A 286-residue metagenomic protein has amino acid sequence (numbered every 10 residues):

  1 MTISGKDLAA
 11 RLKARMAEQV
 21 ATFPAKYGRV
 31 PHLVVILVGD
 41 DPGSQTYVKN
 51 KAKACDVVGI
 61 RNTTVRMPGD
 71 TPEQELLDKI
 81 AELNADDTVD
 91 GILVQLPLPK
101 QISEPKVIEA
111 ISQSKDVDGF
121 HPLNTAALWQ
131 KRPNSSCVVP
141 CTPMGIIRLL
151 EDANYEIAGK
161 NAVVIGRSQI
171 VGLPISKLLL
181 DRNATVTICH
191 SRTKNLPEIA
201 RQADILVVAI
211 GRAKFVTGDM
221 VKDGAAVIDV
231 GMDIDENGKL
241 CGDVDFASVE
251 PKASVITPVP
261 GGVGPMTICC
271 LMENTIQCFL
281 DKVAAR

Functional and structural regions predicted by a protein language model:
M1-Y27: Positively charged, low-complexity intrinsically disordered leader regions
P31-G39: Short beta-strand segments enriched in small/hydrophobic residues
V38-A52, S136-A226, D235, K239-E250: Glycine-rich phosphate/diphosphate-binding loop of Rossmann-like nucleotide-binding domains
C55-G69, V186-I188: Short beta-strand elements in bilobed, periplasmic/extracellular small-molecule ligand-binding domains
E75-D87: Short, well-structured alpha-helical segments in soluble
L93-I157: Anion-binding alpha/beta catalytic cores of soluble intermediary-metabolism enzymes, centered on
L96, I210, V230-G231: Glycine-rich, N-terminal phosphate-binding loop of Rossmann-like dinucleotide-binding domains
P105-S112, D116, T125, G231-A285: Rossmann-fold NAD(P)-binding glycine/threonine-rich loop
